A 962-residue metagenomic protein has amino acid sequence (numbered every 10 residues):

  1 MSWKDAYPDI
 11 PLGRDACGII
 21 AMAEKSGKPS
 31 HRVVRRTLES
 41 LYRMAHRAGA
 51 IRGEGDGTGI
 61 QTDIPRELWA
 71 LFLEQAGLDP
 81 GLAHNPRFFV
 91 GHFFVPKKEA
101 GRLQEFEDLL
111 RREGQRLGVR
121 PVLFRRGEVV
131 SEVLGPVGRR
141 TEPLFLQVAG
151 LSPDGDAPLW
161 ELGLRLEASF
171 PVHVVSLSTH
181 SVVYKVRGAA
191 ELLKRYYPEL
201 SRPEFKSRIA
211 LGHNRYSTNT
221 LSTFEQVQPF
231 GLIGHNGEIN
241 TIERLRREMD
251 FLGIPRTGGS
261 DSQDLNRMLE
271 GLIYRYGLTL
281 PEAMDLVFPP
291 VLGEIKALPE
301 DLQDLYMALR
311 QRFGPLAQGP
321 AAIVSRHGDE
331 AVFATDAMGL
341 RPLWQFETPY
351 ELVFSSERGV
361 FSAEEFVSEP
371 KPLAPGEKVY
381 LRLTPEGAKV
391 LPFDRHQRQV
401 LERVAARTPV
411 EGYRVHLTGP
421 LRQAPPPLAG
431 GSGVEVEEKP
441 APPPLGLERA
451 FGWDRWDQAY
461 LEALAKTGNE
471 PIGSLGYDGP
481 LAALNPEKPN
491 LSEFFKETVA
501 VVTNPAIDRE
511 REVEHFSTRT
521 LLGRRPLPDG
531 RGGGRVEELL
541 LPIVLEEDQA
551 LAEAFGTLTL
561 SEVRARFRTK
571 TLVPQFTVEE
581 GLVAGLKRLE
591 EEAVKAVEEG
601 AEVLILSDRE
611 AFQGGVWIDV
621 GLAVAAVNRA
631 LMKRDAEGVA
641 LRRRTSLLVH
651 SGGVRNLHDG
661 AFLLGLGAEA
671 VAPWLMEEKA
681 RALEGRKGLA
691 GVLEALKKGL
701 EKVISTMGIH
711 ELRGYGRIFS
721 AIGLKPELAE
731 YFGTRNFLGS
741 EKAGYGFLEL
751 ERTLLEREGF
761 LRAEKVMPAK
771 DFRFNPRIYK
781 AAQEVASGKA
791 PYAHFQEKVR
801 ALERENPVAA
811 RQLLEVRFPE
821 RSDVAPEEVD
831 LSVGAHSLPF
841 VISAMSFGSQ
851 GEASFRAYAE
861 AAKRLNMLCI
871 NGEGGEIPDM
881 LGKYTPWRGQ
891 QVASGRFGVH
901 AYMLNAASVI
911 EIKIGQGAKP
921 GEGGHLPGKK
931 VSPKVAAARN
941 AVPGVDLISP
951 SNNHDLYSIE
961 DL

Functional and structural regions predicted by a protein language model:
M1-R531: Conserved short alpha-helical segments that host acidic/polar catalytic motifs at enzyme active sites
P8, K28, L221-Q228, R256-S260 (+7 more regions): Alpha-helix capping and helix-loop boundary segments enriched in small/acidic/polar residues
G18-S26, D250-P255, R267-E270, S362-A363 (+6 more regions): Glycine- and acidic
I20, G212-N214, G234-N236, I242-E243 (+16 more regions): Generic beta-strand/beta-sheet core signal
T220, G231-L232, N240, R244-L265 (+9 more regions): Hydrophobic, small-residue-rich alpha-helical packing segments that form membrane-like cores
F251-T257, F361-F366, R644-V649, M676-A690 (+1 more regions): Short beta-alpha connecting loops at secondary-structure transitions that line or flank enzyme active sites
Y276-D301, L305, L309-R310, G314-A321 (+9 more regions): Flexible, glycine-rich loop/tail regions that form catalytic "lids" or insertion modules at the edges of active sites
K587-V649, L657-L675, R713-G714, E860 (+1 more regions): Alpha/beta enzyme core
